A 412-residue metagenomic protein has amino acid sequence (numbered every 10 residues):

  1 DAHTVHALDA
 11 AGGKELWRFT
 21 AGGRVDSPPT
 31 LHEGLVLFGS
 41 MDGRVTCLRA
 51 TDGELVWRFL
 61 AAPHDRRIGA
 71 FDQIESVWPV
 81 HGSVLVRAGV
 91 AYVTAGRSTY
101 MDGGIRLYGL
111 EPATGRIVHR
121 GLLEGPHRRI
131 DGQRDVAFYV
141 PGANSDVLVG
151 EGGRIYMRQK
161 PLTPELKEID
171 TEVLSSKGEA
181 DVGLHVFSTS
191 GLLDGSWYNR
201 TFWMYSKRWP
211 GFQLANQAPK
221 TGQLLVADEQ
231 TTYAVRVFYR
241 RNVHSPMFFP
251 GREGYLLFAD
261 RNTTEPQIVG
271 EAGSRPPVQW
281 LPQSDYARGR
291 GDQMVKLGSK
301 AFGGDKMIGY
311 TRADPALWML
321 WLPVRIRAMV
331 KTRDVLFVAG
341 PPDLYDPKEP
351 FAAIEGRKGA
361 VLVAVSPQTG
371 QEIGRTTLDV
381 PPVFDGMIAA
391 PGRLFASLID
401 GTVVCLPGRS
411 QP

Functional and structural regions predicted by a protein language model:
D1-P412: Noncatalytic, solvent-exposed loop/strand surfaces of beta-propeller-type extracellular/periplasmic domains
